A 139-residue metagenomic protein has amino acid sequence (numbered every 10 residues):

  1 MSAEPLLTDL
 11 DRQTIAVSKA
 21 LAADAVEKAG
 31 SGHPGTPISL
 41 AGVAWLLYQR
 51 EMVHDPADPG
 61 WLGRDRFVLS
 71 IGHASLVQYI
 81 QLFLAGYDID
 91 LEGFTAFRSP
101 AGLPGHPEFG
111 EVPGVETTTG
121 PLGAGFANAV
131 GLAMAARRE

Functional and structural regions predicted by a protein language model:
M1-R12: Basic/polar N-terminal segments that are highly enriched at the extreme N-terminus, encompassing both cleavable
D9, G32, T119-L122: Conserved, non-catalytic sequence blocks in retroelement Pol enzymes and Pol-derived host proteins
L10, T14, G35-T36, S70-I71: Secondary-structure capping and boundary motifs in well-ordered enzyme cores
V17-S31: N-terminal capping segment at the start of a domain
S39-E139: Cofactor-binding active-site loop characterized by glycine-rich and histidine/acidic residues
